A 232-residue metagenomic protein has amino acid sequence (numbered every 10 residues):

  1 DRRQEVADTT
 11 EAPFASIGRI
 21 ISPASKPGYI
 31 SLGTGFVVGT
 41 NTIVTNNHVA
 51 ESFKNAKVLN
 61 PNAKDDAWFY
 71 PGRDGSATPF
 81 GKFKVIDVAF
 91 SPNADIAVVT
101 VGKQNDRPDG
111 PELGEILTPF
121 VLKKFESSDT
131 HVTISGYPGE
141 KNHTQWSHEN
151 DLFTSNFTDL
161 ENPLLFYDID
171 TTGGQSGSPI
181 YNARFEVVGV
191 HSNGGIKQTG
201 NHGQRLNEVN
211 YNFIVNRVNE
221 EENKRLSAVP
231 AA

Functional and structural regions predicted by a protein language model:
R2-A15, I21-L32, K57-P108: Conserved catalytic-core segment of clan PA serine endopeptidases
A12-W68, S155-D159, Y181, V188 (+1 more regions): Catalytic histidine site
Y29-L32, T172-S176: Short, small/polar residue-rich loop motifs at catalytic or cofactor-binding pockets
I43-N47, S127-E140, P163-D170, S176-G203: Active-site-proximal beta-strands of protease catalytic cores
V49-A50, R73-S76, K103-D106, P138-E140 (+1 more regions): Acidic glycine-/aspartate-rich tracts in secreted/extracellular proteins
F53-L59, F80-S91, T100-T144: Active-site substrate-binding loop(s) of clan PA
F90-N93, W146-L164: Gly/Ser-enriched beta-turn/beta-hairpin loop segments
D159-E161, I180-A232: C-terminal subregion of chymotrypsin/trypsin-like serine protease catalytic domains
